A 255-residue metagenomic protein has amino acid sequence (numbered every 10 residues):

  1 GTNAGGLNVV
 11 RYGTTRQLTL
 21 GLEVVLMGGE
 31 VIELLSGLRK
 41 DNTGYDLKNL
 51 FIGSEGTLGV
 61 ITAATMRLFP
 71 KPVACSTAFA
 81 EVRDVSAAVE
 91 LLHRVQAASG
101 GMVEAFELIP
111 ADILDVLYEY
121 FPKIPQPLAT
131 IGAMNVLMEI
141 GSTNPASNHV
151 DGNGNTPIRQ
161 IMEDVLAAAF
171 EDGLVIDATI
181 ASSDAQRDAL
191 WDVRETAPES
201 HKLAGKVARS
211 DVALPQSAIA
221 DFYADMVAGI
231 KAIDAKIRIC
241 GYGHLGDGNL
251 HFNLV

Functional and structural regions predicted by a protein language model:
G1-V255: Noncatalytic alpha-helical scaffold of FAD-dependent oxidoreductases
